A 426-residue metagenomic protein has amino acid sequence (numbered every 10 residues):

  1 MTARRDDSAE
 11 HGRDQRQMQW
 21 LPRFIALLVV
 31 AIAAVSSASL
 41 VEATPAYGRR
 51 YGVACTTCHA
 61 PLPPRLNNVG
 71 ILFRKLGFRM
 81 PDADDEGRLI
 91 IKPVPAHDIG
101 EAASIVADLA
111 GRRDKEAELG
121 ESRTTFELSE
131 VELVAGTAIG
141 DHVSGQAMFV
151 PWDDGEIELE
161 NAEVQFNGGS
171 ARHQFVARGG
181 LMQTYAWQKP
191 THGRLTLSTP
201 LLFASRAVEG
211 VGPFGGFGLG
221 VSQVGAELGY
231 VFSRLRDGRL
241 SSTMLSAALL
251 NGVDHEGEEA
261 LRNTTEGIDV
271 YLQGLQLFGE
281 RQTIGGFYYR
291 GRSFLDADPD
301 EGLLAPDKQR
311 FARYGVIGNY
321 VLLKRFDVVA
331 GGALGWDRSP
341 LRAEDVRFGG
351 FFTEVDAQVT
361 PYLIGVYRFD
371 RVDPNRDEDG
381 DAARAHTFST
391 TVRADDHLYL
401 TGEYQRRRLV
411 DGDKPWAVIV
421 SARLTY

Functional and structural regions predicted by a protein language model:
G52-L62: The canonical Cys-X-X-Cys-His
A54, V392, H397-Y399, K414-Y426: Outer-membrane beta-barrel "beta-signal"
P63-N67, I99-K115, G120-H255, T264-I268 (+4 more regions): Outer membrane beta-barrel
G87-I91, A103, S129-V131, E160-A162 (+7 more regions): Hydrophobic, lipid-facing positions within transmembrane beta-strands of outer-membrane proteins
R112-E118, V150-D154, T184-A186, L235 (+6 more regions): Sequence/structural signature of outer-membrane beta-barrel proteins
E121-T125, W152-E158, G216-G220, A260-G267 (+4 more regions): Replace "Gram-negative outer membrane beta-barrel proteins" with "bacterial and organellar outer membrane beta-barrel
T265-G267, L272-N375: Detector for outer-membrane/organellar transmembrane beta-barrel domains, recognizing the amphipathic beta-strand
